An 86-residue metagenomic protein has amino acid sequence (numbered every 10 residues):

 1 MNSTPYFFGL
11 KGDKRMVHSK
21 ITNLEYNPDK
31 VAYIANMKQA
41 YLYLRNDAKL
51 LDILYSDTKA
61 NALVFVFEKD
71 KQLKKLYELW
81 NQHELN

Functional and structural regions predicted by a protein language model:
M1-R15: Short, Lys/Arg-enriched N-terminal segments with co-localized hydrophobic residues within the first ~10-30 amino acids
Y6-F8, A32, L44-N46, K75-N81: Long, contiguous binding/interaction regions
V17-N46: N-terminal acidic leader/helix
N36, D52, K69: Pocket-edge structural micro-motifs
Q39, Y55, Q72-K74: Generic "edge-of-domain/loop-turn" microfeature
L44-L63: Acidic, low-complexity, intrinsically disordered interaction modules
A62-N86: Long, continuous compositionally biased terminal/linker segments
